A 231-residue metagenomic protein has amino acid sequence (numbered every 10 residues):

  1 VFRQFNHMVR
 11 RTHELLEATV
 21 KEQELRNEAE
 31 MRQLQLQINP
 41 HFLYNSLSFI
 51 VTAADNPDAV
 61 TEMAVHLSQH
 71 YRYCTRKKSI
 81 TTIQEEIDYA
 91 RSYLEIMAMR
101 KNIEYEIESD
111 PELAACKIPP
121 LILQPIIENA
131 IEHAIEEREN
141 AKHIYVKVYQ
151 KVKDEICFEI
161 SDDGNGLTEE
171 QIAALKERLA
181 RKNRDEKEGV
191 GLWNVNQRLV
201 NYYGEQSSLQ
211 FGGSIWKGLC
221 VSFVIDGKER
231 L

Functional and structural regions predicted by a protein language model:
F2-I38, F42-G212, G218-C220: Two-component histidine phosphotransfer core
M8, K228-L231: Short, charged/polar, Gly/Pro-enriched secondary-structure boundary elements
G218-K228: Short C-terminal beta-strand
